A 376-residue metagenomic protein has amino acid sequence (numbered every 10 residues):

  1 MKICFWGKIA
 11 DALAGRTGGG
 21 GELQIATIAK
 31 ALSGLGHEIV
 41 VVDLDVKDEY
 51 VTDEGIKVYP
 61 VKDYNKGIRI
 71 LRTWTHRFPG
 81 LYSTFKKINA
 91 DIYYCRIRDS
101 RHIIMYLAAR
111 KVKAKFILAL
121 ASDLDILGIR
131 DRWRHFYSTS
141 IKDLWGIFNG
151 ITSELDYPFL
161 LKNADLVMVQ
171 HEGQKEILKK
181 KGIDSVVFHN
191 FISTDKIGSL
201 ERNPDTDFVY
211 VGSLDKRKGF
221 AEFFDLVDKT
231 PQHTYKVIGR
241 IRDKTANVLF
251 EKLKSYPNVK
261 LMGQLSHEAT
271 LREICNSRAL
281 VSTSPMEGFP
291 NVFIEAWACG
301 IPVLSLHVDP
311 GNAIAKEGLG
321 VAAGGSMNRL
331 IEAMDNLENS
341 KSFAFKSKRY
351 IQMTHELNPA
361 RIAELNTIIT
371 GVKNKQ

Functional and structural regions predicted by a protein language model:
M1-K47, D225-D228: N-terminal subdomain of nucleotide-sugar transferases
C4, L200-K218, F224-T230, K236-I238: Conserved donor-binding/catalytic core segment of Leloir-type glycosyltransferases
L35, E338-V372: A charged, aromatic-enriched C-terminal amphipathic alpha-helix characteristic of glycosyltransferases across folds
L107, K111, D123-L124, S140-L166: Membrane-proximal helix-turn-helix segments that form the acceptor-binding/catalytic region of lipid-linked
G173, F191: Carbohydrate-associated surface elements
V211, T234-V248, L261-G263: Glycosyltransferase donor-sugar binding loop
P285: Aromatic "clamp/platform" in nucleotide-sugar-dependent glycosyltransferases that forms part of the donor/acceptor
P302-L306: Short hydrophobic beta-strand element within catalytic cores of glycosyltransferases and related nucleotide-activated
